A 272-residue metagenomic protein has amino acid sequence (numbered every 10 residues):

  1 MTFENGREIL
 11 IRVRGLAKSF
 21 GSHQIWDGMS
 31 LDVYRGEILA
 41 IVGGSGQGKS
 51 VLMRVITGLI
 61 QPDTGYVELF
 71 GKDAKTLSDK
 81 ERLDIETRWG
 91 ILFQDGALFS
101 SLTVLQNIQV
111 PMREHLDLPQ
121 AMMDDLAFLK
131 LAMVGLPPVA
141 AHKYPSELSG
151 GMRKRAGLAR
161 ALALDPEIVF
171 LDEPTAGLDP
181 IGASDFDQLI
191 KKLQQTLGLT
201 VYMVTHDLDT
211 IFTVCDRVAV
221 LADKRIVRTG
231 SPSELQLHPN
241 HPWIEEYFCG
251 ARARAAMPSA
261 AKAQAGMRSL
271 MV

Functional and structural regions predicted by a protein language model:
T57: Helix-to-loop junction immediately C-terminal to a conserved catalytic motif
D73, Q120-V139: Conserved ABC ATPase "signature" region
Y144-L148, M152: Conserved ABC ATPase signature
D165: Conserved catalytic motifs of ABC-family nucleotide-binding domains
V169-D172: Catalytic Walker B motif of ABC-type/P-loop ATPase nucleotide-binding domains
